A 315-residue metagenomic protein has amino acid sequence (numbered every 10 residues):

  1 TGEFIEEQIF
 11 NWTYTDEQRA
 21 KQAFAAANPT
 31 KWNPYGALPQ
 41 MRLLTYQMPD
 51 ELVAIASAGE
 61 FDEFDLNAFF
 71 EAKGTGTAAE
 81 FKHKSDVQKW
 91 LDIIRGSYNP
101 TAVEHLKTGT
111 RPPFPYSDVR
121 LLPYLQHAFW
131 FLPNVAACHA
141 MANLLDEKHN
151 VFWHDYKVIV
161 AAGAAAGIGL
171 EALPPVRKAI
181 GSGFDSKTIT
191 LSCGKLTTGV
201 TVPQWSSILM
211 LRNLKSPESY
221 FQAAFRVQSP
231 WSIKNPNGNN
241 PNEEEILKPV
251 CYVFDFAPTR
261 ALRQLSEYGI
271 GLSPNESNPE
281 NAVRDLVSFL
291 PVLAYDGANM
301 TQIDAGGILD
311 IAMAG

Functional and structural regions predicted by a protein language model:
T1-E3, W153, K157-E276: Conserved RecA-like P-loop NTPase helicase motor core
G2-H127: Interdomain helical connector at the RecA1-RecA2 junction of SF1/SF2 helicase-like NTPases
G2-P39, D65, P230-G315: Long, hydrophobic alpha-helical segments
M48-D50, V135-A137, T197, T259-R260: Short, solvent-exposed loop/turn segments at secondary-structure junctions
E51-A56, H139-A140, S219, L262-L265: Short helix/loop capping segments that flank catalytic or ligand/cofactor-binding pockets
A56-G59, A142-L144, A223, S266-Y268: Short coil/turn segments at secondary-structure boundaries
G76, L125-W130, P203-L209: Glycine- and acidic
E80, D118-E147: Conserved strand-helix element at the start of the C-terminal RecA-like helicase core
